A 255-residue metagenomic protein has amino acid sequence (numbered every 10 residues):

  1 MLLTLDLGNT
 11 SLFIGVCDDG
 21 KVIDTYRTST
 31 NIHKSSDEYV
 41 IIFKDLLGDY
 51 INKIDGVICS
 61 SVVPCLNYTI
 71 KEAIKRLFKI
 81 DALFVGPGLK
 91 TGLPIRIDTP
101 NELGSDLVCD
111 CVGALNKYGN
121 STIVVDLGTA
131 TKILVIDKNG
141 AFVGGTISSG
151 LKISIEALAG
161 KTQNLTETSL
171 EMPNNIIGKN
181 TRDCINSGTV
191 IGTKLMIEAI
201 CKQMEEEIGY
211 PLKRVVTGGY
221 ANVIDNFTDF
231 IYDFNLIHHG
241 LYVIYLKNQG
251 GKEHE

Functional and structural regions predicted by a protein language model:
M1-I23, A114, Y118-F142, L158 (+1 more regions): Gly/Thr-rich phosphate-binding beta-strand-loop-beta motif of the actin/hexokinase/Hsp70
M1-K90: N-terminal glycine/serine-rich phosphate-binding loop of ATP-dependent small-molecule kinases, especially carbohydrate
N31-S35, L103-S105, D110, L115-G119 (+2 more regions): Glycine-rich phosphate-binding loop plus the immediately following alpha-helix
D49-N52, K117-N120, E207-Y210: Glycine-rich phosphate-binding loop signature in dinucleotide/nucleotide-binding domains
Y50-E102, N139-T146, G150-L151, N180-V190 (+3 more regions): Short beta-strand-loop/turn "lid" adjacent to the catalytic site in phosphate-handling enzymes
P100-L107, I231-L236: Active-site nucleophile and cofactor-binding loops and adjacent substrate-binding regions of central metabolic enzymes
T193-E207: A short, acidic, amphipathic alpha-helical segment used as a generic capping/interface helix at domain edges
E207-E255: Long hydrophobic alpha-helical segments typical of transmembrane helices together with their membrane-interfacial
